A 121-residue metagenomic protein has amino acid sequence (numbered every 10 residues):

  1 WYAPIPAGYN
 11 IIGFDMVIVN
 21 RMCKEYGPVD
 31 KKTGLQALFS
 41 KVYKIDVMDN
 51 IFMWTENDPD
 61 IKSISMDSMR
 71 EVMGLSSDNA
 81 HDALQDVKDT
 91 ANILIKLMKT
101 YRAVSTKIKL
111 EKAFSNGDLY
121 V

Functional and structural regions predicted by a protein language model:
W1-V121: Metal-dependent phosphoesterase core characteristic of DEDDh/y 3'-5' exonuclease domains
